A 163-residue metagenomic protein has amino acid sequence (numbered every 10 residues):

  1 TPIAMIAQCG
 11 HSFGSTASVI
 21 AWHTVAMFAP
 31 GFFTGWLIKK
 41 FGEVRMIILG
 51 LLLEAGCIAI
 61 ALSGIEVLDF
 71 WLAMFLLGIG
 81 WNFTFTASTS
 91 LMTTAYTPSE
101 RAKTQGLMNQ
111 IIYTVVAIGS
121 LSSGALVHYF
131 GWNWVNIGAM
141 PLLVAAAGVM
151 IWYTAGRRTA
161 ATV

Functional and structural regions predicted by a protein language model:
T1-S15: Short amphipathic helix-loop junctions that connect adjacent transmembrane helices in Major Facilitator Superfamily/SLC
M5-I6, L37-I38, A125-G131: Interfacial helix-cap and linker-helix signal at transmembrane-aqueous boundaries of multi-pass secondary transporters
A29-E43, V127: Helix-to-loop junctions at the C-terminal end of transmembrane segments in multipass secondary transporters
R45-A59, M140: Structural signature of the two symmetry-related core transmembrane helices
L68-L76: Paired small-residue
F83-Y96: Intracellular juxtamembrane helix-capping segments at the cytosolic ends of symmetry-related transmembrane helices
E100-Y129: A late C-terminal transmembrane helix in Major Facilitator Superfamily
A125-L143: A membrane-interface helix-boundary motif in multi-pass transporters
